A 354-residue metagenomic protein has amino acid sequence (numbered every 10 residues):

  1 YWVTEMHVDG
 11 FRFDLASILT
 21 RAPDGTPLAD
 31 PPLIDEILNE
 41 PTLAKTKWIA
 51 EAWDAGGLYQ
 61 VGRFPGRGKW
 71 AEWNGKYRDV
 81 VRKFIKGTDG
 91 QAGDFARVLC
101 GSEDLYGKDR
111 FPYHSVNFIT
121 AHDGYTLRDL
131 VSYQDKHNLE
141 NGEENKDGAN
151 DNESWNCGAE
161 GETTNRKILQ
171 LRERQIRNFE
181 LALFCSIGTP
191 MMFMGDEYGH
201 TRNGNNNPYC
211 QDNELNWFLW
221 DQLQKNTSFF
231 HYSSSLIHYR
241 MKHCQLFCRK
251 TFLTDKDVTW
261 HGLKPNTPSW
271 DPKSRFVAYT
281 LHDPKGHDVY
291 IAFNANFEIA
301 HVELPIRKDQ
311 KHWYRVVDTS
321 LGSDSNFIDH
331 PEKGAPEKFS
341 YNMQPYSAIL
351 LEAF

Functional and structural regions predicted by a protein language model:
Y1, P32-E36, S235: Alpha-helical elements of Rossmann-like donor-binding domains used by nucleotide-donor carbohydrate transfer enzymes
Y1-A22: Active-site groove signature of glycoside hydrolases
Y1-T4, N39, H238, K242: A generic structural signal for well-ordered alpha-helical segments enriched in polar/charged residues
H7, P23, L28-G199, N207-Q211 (+5 more regions): Conserved alpha/beta catalytic core and glycan-binding cleft of carbohydrate-active enzymes
R12, I18, L33, A50-D54 (+1 more regions): Catalytic cores of eukaryotic secretory-pathway lumenal/extracellular enzymes that build and remodel glycoconjugates
F13, I18, A55, L127 (+2 more regions): General alpha-helical segment detector with a strong preference for membrane-spanning helices and helix-boundary regions
T163, I168-R177, A182-M192, D196-F354: Carbohydrate-interacting/catalytic domains
